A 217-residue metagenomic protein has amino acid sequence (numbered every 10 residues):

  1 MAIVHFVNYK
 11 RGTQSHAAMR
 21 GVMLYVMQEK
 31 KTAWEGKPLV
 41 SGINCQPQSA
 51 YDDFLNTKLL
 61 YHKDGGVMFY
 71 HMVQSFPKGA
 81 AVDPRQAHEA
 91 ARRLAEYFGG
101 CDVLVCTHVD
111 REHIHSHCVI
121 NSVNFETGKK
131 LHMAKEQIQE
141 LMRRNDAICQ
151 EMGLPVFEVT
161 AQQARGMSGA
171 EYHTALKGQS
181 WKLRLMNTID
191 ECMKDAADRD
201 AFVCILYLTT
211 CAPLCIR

Functional and structural regions predicted by a protein language model:
M1-R217: N-terminal nicking endonuclease/strand-transfer module with a His-rich metal-binding environment and a catalytic Tyr
